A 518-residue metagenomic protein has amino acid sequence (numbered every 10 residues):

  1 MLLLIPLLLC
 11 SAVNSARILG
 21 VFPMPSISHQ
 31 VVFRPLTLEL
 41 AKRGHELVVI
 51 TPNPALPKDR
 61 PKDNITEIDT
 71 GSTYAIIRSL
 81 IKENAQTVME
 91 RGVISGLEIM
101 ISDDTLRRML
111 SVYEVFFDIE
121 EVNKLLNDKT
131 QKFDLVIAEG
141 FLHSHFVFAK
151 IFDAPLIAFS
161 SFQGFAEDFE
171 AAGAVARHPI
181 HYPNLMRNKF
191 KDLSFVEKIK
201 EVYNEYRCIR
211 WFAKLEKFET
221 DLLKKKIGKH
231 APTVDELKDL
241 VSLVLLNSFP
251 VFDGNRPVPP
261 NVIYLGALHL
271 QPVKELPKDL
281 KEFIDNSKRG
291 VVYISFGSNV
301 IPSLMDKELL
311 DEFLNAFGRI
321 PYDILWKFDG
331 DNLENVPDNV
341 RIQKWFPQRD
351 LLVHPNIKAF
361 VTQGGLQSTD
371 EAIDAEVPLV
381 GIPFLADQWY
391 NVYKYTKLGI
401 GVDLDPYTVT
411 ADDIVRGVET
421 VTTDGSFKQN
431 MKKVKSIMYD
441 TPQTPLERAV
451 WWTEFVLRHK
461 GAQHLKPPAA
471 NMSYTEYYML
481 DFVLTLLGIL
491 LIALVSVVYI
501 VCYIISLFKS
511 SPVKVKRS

Functional and structural regions predicted by a protein language model:
I5-M89, K129-Q131, I137, F146-V147 (+10 more regions): Signal-peptide-cleavage-adjacent N-terminal segments of secreted and extracellular proteins
V32, D239-L240, G254-V336, R341 (+1 more regions): Conserved catalytic-core segment of nucleotide-activated headgroup transferases in glycan assembly
L36, D104, L110-K191, P250-F252: Conserved nucleotide-sugar donor-interacting segment of glycosyltransferase catalytic cores, predominantly GT-B
L47, A138, K344-N391: A donor-sugar binding/catalytic signature common to diverse glycosyltransferases and related nucleotide-sugar
E83-F146, D192-D235, D239: Conserved nucleotide-sugar donor-binding subdomain of glycosyltransferases
I157-P257: Active-site-proximal region of nucleotide-activated glycan assembly enzymes, centered on histidine/acidic-rich loops
F212, E216, K226-I227, E236-L237 (+2 more regions): C-terminal amphipathic helix plus adjacent low-complexity, charged tail appended to glycosyltransferase catalytic
A386-G417: Change "using UDP/GDP/dTDP sugars" to "using nucleotide sugars
